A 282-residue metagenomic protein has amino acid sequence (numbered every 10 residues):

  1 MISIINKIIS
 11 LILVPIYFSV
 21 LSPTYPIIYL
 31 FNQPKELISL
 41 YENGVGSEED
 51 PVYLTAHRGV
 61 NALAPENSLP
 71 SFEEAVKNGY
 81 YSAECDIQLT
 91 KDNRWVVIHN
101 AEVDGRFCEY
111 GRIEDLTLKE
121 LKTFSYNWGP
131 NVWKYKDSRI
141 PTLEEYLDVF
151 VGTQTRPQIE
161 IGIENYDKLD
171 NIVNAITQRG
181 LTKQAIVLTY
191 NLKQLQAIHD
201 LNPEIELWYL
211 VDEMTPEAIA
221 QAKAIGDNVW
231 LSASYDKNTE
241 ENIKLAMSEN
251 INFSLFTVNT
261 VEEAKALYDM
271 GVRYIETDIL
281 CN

Functional and structural regions predicted by a protein language model:
I2-N282: Phosphate-group recognition and catalysis centered on beta-loop-alpha active-site segments
